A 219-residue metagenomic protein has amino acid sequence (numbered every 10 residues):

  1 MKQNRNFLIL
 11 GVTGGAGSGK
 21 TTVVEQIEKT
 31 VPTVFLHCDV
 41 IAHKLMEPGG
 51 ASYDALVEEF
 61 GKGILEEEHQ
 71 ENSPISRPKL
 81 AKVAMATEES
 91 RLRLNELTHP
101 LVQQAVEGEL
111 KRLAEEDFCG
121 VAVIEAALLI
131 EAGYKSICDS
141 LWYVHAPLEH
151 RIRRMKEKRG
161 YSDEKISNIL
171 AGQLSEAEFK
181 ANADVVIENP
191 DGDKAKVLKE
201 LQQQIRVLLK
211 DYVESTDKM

Functional and structural regions predicted by a protein language model:
K2-R5, Q26, G108-V121, K135-V144 (+2 more regions): NTP-dependent small-molecule kinase module
L10-V12: Hydrophobic anchor at the beta1->P-loop junction of P-loop NTPases
G15: P-loop (Walker A) phosphate-binding loop of NTP-binding proteins
S18: ATP-binding Walker
T21: Walker A/P-loop
K29-L36, A51: Post-Walker A helix-loop "phosphate-sensing" segment adjacent to the P-loop in P-loop NTPases
T33-M46: Short beta-strand-centered segment that lines the nucleotide-binding/catalytic pocket of NTP-utilizing
H43-F118: ATP-dependent small-molecule kinase phosphotransfer cores that center on conserved nucleotide phosphate-binding segments
